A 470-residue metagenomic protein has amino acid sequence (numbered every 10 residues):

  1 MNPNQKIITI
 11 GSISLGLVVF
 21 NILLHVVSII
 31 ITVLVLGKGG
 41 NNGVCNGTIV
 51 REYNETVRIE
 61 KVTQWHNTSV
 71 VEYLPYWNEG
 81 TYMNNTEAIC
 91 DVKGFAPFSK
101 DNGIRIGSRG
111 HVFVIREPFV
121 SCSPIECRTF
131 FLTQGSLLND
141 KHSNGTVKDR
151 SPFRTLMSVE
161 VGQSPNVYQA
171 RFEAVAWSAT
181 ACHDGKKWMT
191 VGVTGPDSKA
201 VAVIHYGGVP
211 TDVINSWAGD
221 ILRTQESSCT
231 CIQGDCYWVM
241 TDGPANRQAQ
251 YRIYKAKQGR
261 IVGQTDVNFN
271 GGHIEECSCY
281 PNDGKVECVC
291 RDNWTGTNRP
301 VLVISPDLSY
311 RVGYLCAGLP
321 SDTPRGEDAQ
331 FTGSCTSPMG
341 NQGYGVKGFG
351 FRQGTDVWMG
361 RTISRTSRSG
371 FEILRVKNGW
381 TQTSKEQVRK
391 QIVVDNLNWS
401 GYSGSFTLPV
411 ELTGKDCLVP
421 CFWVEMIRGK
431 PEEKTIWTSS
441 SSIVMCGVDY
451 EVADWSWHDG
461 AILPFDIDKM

Functional and structural regions predicted by a protein language model:
M1-P3: Short, low-complexity, Lys/Arg-enriched N-terminal segments of secretory-pathway carbohydrate enzymes
I8-N41: Alpha-helical transmembrane segments in eukaryotic/viral proteins
V44-E226, T230-E275, Y280-N341, F351-W399 (+2 more regions): Beta-rich carbohydrate-recognition and catalytic domains
G343-Y344, W399-L408: A short, acidic, amphipathic alpha-helical segment used as a generic capping/interface helix at domain edges
G348: Solvent-exposed helix/loop surface patches that form functional interfaces
